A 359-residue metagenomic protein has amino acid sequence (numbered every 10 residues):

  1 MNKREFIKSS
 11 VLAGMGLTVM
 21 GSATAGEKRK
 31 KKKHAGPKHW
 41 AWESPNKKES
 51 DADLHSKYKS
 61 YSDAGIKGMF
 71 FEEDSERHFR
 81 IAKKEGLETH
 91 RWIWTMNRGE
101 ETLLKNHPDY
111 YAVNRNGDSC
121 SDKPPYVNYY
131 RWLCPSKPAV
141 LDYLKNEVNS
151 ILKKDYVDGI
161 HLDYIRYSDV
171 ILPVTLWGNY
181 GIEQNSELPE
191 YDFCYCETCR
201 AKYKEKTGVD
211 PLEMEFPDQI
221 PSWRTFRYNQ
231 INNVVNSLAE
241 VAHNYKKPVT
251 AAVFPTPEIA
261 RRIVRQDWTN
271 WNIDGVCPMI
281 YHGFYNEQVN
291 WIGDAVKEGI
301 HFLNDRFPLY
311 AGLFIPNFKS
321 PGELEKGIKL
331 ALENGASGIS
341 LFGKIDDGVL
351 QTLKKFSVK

Functional and structural regions predicted by a protein language model:
E5-G26: N-terminal export signals
K30-H55, P316: Boundary/entry segment of secreted carbohydrate-active catalytic domains
K47-Y61, V140-S150, E258-N270, S320-L330: Short, acidic/polar
D53-R77, D155: Catalytic domains of carbohydrate-active enzymes, especially glycoside hydrolases
F70-L103, F226-A242: Aromatic-lined substrate-binding rim segments of carbohydrate-active enzymes
H90-S150: Active-site-adjacent "subsite" loops/lids of carbohydrate-active enzymes
P124-I273, Y281-N286: Polysaccharide-binding and catalytic clefts of secreted carbohydrate-active enzymes
I280-Y281, Y285-Q288, Y310-V358: Substrate-binding cleft of secreted/luminal carbohydrate-active enzymes
